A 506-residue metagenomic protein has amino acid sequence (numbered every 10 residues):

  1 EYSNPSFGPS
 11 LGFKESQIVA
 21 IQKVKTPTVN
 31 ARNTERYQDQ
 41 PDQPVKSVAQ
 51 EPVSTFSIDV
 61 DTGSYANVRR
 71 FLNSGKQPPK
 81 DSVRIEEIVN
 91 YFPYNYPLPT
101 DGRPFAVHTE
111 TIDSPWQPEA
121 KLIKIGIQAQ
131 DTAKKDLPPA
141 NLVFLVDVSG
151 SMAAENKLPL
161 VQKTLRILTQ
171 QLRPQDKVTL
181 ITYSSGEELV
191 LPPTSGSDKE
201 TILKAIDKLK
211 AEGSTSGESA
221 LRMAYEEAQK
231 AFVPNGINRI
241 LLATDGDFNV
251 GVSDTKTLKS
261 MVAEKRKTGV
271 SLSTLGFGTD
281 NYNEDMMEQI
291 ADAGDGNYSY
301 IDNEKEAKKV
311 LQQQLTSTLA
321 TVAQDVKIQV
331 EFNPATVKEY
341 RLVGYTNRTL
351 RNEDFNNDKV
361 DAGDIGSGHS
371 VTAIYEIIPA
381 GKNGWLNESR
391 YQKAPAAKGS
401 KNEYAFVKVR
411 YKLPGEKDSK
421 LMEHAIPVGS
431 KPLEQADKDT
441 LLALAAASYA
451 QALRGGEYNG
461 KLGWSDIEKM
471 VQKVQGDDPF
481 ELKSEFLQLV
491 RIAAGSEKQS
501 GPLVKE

Functional and structural regions predicted by a protein language model:
E1-P44: Short linear regulatory motifs and low-complexity interaction segments
Q38-K121: Acidic/polar low-complexity segments with low predicted structural confidence
S47-Q50, G63-R69, A320-Q324, V337 (+2 more regions): Long, acidic serine/threonine- and proline-rich intrinsically disordered regions
S57, H108, L122-K124, V143 (+3 more regions): Beta-strand secondary-structure signal
D59-D61, Q128-Q130, E331-N333, I378-A380 (+1 more regions): Solvent-exposed residues in well-ordered beta-strands and their adjoining turns, especially edge/terminal strands
T62-Y65, I85, K199, T255 (+5 more regions): Alpha-helix initiation and N-capping motif
N73-E86, N90, L98-T100, T321 (+2 more regions): Acidic, Ser/Thr- and Gly-enriched intrinsically disordered low-complexity segments
A106-V326, E353, N383-K398, D477 (+2 more regions): Exposed acidic/Ser/Thr-rich ligand/metal-binding surfaces
